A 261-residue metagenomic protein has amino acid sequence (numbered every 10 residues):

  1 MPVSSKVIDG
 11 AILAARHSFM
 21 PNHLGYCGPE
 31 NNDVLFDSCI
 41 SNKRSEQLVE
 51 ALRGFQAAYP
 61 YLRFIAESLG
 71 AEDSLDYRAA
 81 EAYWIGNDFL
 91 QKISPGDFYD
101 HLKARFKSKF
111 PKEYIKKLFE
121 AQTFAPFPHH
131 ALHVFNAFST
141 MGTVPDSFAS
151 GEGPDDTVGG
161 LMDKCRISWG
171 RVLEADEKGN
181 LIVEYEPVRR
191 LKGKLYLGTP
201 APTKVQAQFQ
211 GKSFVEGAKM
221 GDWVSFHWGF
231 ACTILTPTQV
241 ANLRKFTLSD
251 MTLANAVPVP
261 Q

Functional and structural regions predicted by a protein language model:
M1-D156: N-terminal intrinsically disordered, low-complexity, charge/repeat-rich segments that act as generic
G160-K178, V183: Structural detector for short beta-strands of small beta-barrel domains
K192-V215: Beta-strand/loop nucleic-acid-binding surfaces
G217-K219: Short, well-ordered loop/turn sites that connect or cap secondary structure elements
G229-N242: Short, Lys/Arg- and Gly-enriched loop/turn segments at beta-strand edges
Q239-Q261: Short peripheral tails and domain-boundary helices/loops at the edges of structured domains
